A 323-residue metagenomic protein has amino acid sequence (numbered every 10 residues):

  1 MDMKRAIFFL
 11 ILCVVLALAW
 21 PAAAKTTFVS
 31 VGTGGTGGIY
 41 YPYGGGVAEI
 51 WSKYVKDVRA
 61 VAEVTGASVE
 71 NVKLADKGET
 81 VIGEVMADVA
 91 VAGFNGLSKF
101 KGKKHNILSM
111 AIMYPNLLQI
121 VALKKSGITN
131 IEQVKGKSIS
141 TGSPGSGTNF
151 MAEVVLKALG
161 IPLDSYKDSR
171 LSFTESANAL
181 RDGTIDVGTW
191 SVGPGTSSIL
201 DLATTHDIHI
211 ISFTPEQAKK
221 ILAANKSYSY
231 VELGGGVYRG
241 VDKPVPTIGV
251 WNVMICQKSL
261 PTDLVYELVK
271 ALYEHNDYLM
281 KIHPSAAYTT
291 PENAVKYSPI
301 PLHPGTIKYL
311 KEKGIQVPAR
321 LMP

Functional and structural regions predicted by a protein language model:
M1-F9: Bacterial N-terminal signal peptides that target proteins for export
L10-A19: Bacterial N-terminal signal peptides
T26-Y54, V58, N116-D182, K296 (+1 more regions): Bilobed "Venus flytrap"/periplasmic-binding protein-like clamshell domains and structurally analogous long
P42-A75, V241-D242: Extracytoplasmic small-molecule ligand-binding "clamshell" domains of the periplasmic binding protein/Venus flytrap
T80-Y114, G193-S197: Acidic, polar ligand-binding/catalytic clefts
A87-V89, L97-K99, S126, P162-L260: Pocket-lining segment of extracytoplasmic ligand-binding domains
S138-V154, S227-S298: Ligand-binding clefts/hinges and TM-proximal coupling segments of bilobed small-molecule sensing domains
L171, E175, R181-G183, V192-I210 (+2 more regions): An extracytoplasmic/periplasmic, membrane-proximal ligand-sensing/linker region
